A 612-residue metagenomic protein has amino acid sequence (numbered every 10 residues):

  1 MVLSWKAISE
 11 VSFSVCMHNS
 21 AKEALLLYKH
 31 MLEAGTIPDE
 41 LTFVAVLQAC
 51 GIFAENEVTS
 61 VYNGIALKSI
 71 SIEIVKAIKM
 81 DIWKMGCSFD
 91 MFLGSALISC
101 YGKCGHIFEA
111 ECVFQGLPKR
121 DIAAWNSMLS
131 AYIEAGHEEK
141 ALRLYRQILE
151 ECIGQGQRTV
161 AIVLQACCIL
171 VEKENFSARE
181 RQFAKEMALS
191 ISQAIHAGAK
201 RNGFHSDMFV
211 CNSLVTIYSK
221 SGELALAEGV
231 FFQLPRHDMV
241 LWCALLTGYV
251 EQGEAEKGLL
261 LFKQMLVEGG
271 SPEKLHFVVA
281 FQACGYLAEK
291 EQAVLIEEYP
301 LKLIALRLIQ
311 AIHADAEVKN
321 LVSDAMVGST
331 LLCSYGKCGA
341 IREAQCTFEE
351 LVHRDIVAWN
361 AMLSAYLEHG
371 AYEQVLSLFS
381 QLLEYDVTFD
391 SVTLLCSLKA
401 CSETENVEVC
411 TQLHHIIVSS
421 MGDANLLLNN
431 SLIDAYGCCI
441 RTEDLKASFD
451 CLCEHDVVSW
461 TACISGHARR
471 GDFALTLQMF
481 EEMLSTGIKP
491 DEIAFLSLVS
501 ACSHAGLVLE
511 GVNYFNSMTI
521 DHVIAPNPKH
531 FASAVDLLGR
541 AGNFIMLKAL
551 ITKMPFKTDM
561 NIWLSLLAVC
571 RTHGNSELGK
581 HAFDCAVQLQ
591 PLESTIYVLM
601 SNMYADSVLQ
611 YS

Functional and structural regions predicted by a protein language model:
M1, W5-E10, A24, G35 (+45 more regions): Pentatricopeptide repeat
S20, L67-V75, S99, K185-I191 (+4 more regions): Helix-turn-helix repeat elements of alpha-solenoid scaffolds
H30, D81, C112, G116 (+15 more regions): The canonical alpha-helical register within tetratricopeptide repeats
G35, G86, L117, D121 (+16 more regions): Inter-helix linker motif
A124, L226, L241-A244, L332 (+13 more regions): Long hydrophobic segments that form regular secondary structure
